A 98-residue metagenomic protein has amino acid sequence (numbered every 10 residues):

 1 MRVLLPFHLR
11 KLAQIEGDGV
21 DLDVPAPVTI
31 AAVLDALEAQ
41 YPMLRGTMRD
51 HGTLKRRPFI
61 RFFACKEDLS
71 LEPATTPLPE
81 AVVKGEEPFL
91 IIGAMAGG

Functional and structural regions predicted by a protein language model:
M1-G97: Ubiquitin-like/PB1-type beta-grasp interaction modules and other compact soluble beta-rich domains
